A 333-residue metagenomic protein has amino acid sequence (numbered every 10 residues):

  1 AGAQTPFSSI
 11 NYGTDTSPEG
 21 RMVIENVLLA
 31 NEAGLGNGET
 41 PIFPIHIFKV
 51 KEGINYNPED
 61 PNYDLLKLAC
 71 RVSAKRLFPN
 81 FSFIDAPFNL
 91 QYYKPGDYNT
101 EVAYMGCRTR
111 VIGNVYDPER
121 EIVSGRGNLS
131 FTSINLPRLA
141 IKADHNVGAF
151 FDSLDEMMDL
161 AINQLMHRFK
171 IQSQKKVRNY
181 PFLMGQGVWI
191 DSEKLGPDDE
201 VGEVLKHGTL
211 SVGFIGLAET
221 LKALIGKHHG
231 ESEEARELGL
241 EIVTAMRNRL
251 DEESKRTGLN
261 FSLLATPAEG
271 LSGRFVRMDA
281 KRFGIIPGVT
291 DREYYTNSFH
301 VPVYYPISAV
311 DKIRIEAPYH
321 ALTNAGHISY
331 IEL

Functional and structural regions predicted by a protein language model:
A1-K206, K227-H228, S232-L333: Conserved catalytic cores of very large enzyme subunits
L210-A223, T244: Contiguous, well-ordered alpha-helical segments that form the cores/surfaces of helical PPI scaffolds
